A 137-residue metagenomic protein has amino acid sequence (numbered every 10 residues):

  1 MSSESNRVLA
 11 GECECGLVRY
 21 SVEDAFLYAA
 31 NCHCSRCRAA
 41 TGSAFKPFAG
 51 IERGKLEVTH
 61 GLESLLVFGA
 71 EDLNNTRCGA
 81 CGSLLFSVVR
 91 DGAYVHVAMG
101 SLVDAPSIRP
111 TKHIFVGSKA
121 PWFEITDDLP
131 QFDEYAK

Functional and structural regions predicted by a protein language model:
M1-K137: A short Gly-Trp-Pro
